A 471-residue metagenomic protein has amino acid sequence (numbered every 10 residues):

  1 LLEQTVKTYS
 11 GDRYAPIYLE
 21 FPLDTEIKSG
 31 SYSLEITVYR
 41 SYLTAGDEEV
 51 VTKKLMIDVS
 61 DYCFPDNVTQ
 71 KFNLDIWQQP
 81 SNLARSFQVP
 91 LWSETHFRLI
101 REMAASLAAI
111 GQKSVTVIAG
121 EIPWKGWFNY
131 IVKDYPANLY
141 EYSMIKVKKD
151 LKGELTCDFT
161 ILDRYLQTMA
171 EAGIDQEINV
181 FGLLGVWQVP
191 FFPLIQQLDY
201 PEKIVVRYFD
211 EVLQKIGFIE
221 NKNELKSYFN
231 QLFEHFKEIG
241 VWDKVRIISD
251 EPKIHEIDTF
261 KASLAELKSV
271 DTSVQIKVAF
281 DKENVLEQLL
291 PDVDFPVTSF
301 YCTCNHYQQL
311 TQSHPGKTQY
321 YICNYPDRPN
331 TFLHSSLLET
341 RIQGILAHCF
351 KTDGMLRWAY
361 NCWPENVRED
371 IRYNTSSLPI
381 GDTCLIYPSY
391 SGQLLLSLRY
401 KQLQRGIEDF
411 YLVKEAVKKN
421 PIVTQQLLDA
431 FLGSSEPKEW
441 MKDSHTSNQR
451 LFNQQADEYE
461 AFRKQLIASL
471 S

Functional and structural regions predicted by a protein language model:
L1-L19: Surface-exposed binding patches on compact interaction domains or structured appendages
Y14, T25-S33: Short glycine/proline/serine/threonine-rich loop/turn segments at secondary-structure transition edges
P22, S33-Y42, E49-V270, A279-L290 (+1 more regions): Aromatic-lined carbohydrate-binding surfaces of glycoside hydrolases
F192, V206-F209, L213-V245, S249-Q275 (+2 more regions): Catalytic domains of carbohydrate-active enzymes that cleave complex glycans
K226-N230, L286-P326: Glycoside hydrolase catalytic-domain groove-lining segments
K268-T303, P329-C349: Extracellular glycoside hydrolase catalytic/binding regions
S313-R341, A359: Active-site clefts of carbohydrate-active enzymes
S336-S389, R405: Substrate-binding cleft of secreted/luminal carbohydrate-active enzymes
